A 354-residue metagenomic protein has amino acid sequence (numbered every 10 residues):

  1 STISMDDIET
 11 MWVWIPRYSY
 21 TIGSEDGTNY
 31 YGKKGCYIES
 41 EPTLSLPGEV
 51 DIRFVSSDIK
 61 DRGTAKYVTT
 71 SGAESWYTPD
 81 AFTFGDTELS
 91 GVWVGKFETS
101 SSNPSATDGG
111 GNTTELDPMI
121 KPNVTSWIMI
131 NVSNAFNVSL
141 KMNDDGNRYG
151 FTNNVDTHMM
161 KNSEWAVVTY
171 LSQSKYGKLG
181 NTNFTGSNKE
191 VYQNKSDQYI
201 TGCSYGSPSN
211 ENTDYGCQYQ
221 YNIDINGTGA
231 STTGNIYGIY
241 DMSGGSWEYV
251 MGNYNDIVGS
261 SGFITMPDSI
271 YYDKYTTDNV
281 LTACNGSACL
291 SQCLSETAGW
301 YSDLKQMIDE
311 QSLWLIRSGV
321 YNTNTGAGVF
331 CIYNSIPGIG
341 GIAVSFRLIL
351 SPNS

Functional and structural regions predicted by a protein language model:
S1-D7, I332-P337: Asp/Glu-centered strand-loop micro-motifs enriched in Gly/Pro and often flanked by an aromatic residue
S1-I3, N29-Y30, G35, L313: Charged, low-complexity interaction tracts
T2-T10, G27, S40-M242, P352: Short aromatic-cysteine micro-motif
T10, S19-T21: N-terminal auxiliary "cap/dimerization" subdomain that precedes the catalytic jelly-roll/cupin core of mononuclear
I22-E25, K96, S102-S105, V168-T169 (+3 more regions): Short helix/loop capping segments that flank catalytic or ligand/cofactor-binding pockets
G27-P42, G259-I264: Short Gly/aromatic-enriched secondary-structure transition segments
N162-A166, Q198-Y219, N226, T233-I236 (+2 more regions): C-terminal, surface-exposed recognition/capping segments
